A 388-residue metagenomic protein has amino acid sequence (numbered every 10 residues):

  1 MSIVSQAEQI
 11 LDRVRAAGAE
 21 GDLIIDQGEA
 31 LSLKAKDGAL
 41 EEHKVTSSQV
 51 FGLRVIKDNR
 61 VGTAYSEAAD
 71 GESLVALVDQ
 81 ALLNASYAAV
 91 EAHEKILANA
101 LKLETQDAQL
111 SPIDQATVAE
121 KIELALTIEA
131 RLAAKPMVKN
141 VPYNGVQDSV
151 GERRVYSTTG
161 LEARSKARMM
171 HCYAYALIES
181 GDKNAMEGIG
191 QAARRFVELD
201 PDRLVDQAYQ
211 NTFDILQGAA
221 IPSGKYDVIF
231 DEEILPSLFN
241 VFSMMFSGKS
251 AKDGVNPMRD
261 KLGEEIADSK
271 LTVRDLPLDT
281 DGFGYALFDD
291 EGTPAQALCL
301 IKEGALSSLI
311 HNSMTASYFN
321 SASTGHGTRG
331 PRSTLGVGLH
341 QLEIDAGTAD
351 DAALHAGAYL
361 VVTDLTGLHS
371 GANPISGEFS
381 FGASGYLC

Functional and structural regions predicted by a protein language model:
M1-Q296, K302-A305: Active-site bordering "gate/hinge" segments that shape substrate access to catalytic or cofactor-binding pockets
K261-C388: Dual-mode signal for accessory low-complexity, basic/Gly-rich regions
